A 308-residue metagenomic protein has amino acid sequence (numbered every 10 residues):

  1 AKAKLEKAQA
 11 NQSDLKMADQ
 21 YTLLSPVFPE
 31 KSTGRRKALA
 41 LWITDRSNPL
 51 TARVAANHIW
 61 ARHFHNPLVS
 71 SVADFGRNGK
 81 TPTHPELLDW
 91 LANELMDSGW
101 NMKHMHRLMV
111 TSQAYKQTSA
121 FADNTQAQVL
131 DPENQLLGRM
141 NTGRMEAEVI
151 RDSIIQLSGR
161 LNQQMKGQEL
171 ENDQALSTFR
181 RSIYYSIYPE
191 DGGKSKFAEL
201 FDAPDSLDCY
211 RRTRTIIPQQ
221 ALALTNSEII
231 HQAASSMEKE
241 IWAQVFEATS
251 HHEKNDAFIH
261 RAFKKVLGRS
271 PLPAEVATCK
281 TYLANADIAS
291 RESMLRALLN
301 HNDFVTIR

Functional and structural regions predicted by a protein language model:
A1-F179, K196, L207-R212, H231-R291 (+1 more regions): Primarily short, surface-exposed interaction patches in extracytoplasmic proteins
R181-I183: Non-catalytic, conformational "gating/processing" segments within enzyme and secreted inhibitor domains
Y188-D191, E228-I229: Short, glycine-/Ser/Thr-/acidic-enriched flexible segments
K194-D202: Active-site Gly/Thr loop motif
I217: Active-site-adjacent segment of 2-oxoglutarate/Fe(II) JmjC oxygenases
M294: Globin-like tetrapyrrole-binding proteins
N300-I307: Short, low-complexity, Pro/Ser/Thr/Gly-rich segments in the mature regions of secreted, periplasmic
